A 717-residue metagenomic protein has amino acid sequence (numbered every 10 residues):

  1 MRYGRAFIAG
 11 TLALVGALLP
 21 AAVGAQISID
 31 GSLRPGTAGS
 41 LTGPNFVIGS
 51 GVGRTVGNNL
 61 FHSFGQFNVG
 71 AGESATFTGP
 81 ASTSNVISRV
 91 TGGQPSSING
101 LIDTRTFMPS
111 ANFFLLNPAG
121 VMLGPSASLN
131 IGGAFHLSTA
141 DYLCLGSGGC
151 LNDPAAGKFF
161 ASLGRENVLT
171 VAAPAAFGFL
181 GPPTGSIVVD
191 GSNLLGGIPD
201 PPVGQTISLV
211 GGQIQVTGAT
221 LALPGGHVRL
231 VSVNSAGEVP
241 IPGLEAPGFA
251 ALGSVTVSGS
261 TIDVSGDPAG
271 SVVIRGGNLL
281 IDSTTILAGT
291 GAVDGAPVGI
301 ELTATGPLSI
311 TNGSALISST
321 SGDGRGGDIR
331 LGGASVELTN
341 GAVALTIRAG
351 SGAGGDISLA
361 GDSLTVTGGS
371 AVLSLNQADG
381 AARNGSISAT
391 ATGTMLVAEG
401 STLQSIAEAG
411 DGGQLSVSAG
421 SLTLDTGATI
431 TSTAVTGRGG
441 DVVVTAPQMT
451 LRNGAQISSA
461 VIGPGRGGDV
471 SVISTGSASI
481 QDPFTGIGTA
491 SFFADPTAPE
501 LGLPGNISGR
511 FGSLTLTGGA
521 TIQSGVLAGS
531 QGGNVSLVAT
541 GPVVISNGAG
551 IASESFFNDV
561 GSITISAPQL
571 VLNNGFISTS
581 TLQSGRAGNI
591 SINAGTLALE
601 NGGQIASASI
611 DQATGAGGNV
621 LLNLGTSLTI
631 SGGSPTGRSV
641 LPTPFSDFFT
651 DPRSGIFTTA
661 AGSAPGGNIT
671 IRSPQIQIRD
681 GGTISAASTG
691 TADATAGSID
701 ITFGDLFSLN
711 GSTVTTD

Functional and structural regions predicted by a protein language model:
R2-D717: Extracellular and secretory-pathway beta-repeat/beta-biased strand scaffolds
